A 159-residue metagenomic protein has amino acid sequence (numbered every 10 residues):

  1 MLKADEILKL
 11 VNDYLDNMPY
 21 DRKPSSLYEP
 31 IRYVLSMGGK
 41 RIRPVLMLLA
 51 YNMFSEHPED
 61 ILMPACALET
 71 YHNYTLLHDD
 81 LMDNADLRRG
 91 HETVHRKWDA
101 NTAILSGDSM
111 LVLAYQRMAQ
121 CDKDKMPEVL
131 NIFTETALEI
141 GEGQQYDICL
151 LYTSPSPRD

Functional and structural regions predicted by a protein language model:
M1-Y71, L77, L81-R96, D147-L151: Conserved N-terminal diphosphate/IPP-binding helix and adjacent helical/loop segment of trans-prenyltransferase domains
L46, A114, G143: Residue-level signal for inorganic ion chemistry
N73, L77-D80, L105, E135 (+1 more regions): Alpha-helix capping/hinge segments and adjacent helical runs
R88-M110, S154: Divalent-cation-assisted or electrostatically stabilized phosphate/pyrophosphate-binding catalytic cores
L111-Q120, A137: Histidine- and acidic-residue-rich, metal-dependent catalytic cores
M118-I132: Transmembrane helix-loop-helix
F133, E142-L151: Acidic/His-rich, divalent-metal-binding segments that scaffold phosphate/diphosphate chemistry
Y152-D159: Conserved small/polar residues in nucleotide/adenosyl-binding loops
